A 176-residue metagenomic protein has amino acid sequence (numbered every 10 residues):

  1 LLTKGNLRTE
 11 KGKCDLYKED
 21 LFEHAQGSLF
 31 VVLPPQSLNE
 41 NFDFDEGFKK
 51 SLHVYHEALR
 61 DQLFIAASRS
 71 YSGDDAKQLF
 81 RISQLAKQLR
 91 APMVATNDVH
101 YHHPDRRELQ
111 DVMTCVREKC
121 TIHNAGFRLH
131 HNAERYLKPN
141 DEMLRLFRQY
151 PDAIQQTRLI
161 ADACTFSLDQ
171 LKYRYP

Functional and structural regions predicted by a protein language model:
L1-P176: Phosphodiester-processing cores and adjacent nucleic acid-binding clamps
